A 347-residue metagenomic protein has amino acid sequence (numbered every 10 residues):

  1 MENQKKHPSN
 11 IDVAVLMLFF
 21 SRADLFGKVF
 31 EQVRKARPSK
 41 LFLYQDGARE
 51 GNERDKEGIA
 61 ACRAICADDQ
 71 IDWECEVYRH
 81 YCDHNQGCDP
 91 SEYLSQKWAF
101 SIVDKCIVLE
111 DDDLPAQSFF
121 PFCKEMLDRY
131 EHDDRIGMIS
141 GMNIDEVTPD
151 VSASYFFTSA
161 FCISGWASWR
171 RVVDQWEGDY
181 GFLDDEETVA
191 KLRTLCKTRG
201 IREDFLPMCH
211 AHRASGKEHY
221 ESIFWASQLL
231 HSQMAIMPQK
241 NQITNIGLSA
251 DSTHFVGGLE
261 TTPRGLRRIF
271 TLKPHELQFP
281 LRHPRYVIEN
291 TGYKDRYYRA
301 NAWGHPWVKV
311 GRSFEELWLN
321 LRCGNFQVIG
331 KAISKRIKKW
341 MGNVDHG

Functional and structural regions predicted by a protein language model:
E2-V108, D113-G347: An acidic/histidine-cluster motif and surrounding catalytic segment that typifies divalent-metal-assisted enzyme active
